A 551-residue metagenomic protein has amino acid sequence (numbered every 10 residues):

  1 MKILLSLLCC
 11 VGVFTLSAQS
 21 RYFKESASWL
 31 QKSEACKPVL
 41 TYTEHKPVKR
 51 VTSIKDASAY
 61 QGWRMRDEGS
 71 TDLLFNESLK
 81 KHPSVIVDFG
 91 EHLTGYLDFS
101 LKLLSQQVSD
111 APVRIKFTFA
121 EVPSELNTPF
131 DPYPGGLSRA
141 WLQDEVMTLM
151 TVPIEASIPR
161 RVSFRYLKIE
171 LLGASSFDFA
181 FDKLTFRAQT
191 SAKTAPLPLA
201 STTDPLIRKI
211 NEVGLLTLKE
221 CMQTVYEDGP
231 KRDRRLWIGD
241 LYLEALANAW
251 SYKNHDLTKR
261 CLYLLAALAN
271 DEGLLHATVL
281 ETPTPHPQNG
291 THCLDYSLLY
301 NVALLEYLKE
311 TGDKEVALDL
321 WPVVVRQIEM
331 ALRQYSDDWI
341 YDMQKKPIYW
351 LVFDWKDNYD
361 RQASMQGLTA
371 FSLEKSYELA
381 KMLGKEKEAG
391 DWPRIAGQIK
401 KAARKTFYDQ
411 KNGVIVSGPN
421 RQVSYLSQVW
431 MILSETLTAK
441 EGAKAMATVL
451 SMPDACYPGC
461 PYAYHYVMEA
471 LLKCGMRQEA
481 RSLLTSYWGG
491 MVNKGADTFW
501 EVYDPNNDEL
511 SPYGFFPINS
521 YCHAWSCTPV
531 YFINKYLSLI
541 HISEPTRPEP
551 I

Functional and structural regions predicted by a protein language model:
M1-S20: Bacterial Sec-dependent N-terminal signal peptides
Q19-K231, D256-K259, E272, A277-E281 (+3 more regions): Extracellular/oxidizing-compartment recognition motifs
P83, T128-G135, W141, T151-P153 (+5 more regions): The feature captures the catalytic groove of carbohydrate-active enzymes
W141-A180, T203-L206, I210, L218-C221 (+3 more regions): Aromatic-rich carbohydrate-recognition surfaces in CAZymes
L241, L275-P285, L351, P458-A463 (+2 more regions): C-terminal catalytic domain of Rieske-type non-heme iron oxygenases
Y359, S434-T436, Y513-L539: Aromatic (Trp/Tyr) and acidic
I540-I551: Single conserved hydrophobic/aromatic residue that forms the stacking wall/gate of nucleotide- or nucleobase-binding
